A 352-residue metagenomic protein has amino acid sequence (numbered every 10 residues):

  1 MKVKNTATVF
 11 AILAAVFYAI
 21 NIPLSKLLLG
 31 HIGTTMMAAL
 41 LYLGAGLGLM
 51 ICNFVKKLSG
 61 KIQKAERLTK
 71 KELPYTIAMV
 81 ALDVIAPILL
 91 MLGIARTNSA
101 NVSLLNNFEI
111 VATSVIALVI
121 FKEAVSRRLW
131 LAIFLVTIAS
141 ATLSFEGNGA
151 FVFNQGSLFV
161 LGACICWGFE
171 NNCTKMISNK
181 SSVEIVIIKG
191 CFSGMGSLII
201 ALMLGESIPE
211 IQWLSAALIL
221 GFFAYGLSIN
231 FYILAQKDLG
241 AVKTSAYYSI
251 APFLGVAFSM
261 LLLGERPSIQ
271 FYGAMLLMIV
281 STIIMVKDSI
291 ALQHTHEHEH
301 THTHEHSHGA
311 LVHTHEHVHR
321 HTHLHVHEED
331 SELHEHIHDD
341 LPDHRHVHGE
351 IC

Functional and structural regions predicted by a protein language model:
M1-L41, A45, G149-M176: Glycine-/small-residue-enriched transmembrane alpha-helix faces in small-molecule transporters and effluxers
A11, E72-T76, V125-T137, S157 (+2 more regions): Cytoplasmic-side transmembrane-helix entry/capping segments in multi-pass membrane proteins
L13-A15, A38-L40, N101-I110, T174-G194 (+1 more regions): Helix-helix packing/entry segments at the starts of transmembrane helices
V16-I22, K57-A100, N106, T142 (+1 more regions): Specific transmembrane alpha-helical segments of multi-pass solute transporters/efflux pumps, especially DMT/EamA
A19, P23, M50, V80 (+8 more regions): Hydrophobic/small/kink-forming positions within alpha-helical transmembrane segments of polytopic membrane proteins
L28, M37, L41, G93 (+7 more regions): Hydrophobic/aromatic residues within transmembrane alpha-helices of multi-pass small-molecule transporters
H31-I85, A112, C166-E170, I187-L204: Transmembrane alpha-helices of multi-pass small-molecule transport proteins
L49, I116, V125-F145, C164 (+4 more regions): Hydrophobic transmembrane alpha-helices of multi-pass small-molecule transport proteins
